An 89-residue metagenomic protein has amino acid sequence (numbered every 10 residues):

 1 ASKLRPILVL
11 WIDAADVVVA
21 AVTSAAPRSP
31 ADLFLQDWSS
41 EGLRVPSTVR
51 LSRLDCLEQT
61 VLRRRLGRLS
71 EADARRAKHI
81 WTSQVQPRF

Functional and structural regions predicted by a protein language model:
A1-L4, L8-S39: Compact nucleic-acid interaction/catalytic patches
S40-F89: C-terminal terminal-subdomain/extension
